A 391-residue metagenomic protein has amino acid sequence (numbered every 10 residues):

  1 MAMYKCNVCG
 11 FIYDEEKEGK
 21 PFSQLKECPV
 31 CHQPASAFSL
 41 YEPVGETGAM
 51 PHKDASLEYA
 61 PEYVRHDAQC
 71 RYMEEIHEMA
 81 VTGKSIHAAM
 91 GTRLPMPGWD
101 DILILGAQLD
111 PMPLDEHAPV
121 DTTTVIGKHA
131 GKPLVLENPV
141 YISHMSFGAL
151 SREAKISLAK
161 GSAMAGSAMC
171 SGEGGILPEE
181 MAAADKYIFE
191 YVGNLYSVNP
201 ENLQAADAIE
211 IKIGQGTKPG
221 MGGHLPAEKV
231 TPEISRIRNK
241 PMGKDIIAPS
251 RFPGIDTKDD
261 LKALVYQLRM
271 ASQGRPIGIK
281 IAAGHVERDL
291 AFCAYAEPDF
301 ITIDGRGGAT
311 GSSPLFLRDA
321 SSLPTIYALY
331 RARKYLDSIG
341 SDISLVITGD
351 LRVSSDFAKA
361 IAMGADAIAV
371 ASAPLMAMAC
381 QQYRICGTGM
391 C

Functional and structural regions predicted by a protein language model:
A2, Q24-L25, G387: Short metal-coordination and nucleic-acid-contact micro-motifs, chiefly zinc-binding Cys/His arrays
C6-C9, C28-C31: Short cysteine-rich clusters marking metal-coordination/redox-active sites
I12-E16, A37-L40: Short, non-ligating residues that shape and space the ligands of small metal-coordination modules and catalytic
K17-E27: Short linker/helix segments within small regulatory modules
Q33-G45: Short metal-binding segments enriched for Cys and/or His
V44-V140, H144, A149-K160, A168 (+4 more regions): Conserved, well-structured core domains of diverse proteins
A130, E137, H144, A149-Q267 (+1 more regions): Active-site-facing alpha/beta catalytic cores
F252-C391: Glycine-rich phosphate/ribose-binding loops and adjacent secondary-structure elements that form binding surfaces
